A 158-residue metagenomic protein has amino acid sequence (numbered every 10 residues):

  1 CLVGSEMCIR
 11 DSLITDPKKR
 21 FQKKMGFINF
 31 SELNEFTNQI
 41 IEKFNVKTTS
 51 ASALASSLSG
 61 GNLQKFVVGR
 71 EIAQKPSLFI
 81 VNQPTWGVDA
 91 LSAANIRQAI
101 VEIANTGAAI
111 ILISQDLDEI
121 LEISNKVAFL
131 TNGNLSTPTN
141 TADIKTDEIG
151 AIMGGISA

Functional and structural regions predicted by a protein language model:
C1-I9: Single conserved hydrophobic/aromatic residue that forms the stacking wall/gate of nucleotide- or nucleobase-binding
V68: Hydrophobic anchor residue at the start of the ABC signature
K75: Conserved catalytic motifs of ABC-family nucleotide-binding domains
N82, D89: ABC-family nucleotide-binding domains
S114-Q115: H-loop/switch region of ABC-family ATPase nucleotide-binding domains
I120-E122: A short, surface-exposed alpha-helical micro-motif characterized by mixed small hydrophobic and charged/polar residues
